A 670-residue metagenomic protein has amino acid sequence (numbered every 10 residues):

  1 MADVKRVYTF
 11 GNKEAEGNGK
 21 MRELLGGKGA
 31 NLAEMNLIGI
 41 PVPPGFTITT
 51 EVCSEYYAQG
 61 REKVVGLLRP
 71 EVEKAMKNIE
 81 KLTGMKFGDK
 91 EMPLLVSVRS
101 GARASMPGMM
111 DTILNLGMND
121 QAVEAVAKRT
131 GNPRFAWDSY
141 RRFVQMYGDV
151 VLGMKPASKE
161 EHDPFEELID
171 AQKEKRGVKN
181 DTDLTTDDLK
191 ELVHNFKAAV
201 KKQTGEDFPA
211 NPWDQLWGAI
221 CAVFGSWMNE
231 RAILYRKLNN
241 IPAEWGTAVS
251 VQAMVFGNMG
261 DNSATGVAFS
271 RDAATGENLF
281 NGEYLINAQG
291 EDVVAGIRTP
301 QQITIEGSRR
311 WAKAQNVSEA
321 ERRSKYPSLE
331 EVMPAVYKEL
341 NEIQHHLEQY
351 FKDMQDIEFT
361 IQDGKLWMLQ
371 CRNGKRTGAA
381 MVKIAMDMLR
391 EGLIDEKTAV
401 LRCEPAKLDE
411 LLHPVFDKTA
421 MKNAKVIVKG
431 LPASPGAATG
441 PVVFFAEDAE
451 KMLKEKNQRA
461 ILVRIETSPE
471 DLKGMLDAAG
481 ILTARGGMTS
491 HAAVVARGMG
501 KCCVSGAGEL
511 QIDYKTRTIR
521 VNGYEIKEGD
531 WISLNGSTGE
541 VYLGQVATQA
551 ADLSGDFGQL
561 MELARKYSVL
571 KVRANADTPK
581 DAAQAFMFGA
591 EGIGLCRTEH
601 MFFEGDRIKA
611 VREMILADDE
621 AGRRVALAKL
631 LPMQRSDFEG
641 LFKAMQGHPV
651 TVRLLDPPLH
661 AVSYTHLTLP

Functional and structural regions predicted by a protein language model:
M1-A424, Q458-I461, S468-E470, A479 (+7 more regions): Nucleotide/phosphate-binding sheet-loop regions of phosphoryl- and nucleotidyl-transfer enzymes
A2, L393-A478, V541, Q545 (+3 more regions): Protease-associated
N78, E509-Y542, A547: S4-like RNA-binding module at protein N-termini
Q252, T265-G266, G282, F359 (+7 more regions): Glycine-centered structural positions embedded in regular secondary structure
L369-C371, D530-N575, D581: C-terminal domain-closing interface element
F444-Y524: Conformationally flexible catalytic loops at phosphate/diphosphate-handling active centers
A484, V504-G506, L534-N535, N575 (+1 more regions): Generic beta-sheet signal
